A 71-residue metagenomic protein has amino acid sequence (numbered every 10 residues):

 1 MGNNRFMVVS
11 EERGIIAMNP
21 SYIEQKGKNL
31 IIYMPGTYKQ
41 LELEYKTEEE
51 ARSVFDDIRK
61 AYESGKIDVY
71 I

Functional and structural regions predicted by a protein language model:
M1-I71: Eukaryotic intrinsically disordered, low-complexity regulatory linkers and tails enriched in Ser/Thr/Pro
